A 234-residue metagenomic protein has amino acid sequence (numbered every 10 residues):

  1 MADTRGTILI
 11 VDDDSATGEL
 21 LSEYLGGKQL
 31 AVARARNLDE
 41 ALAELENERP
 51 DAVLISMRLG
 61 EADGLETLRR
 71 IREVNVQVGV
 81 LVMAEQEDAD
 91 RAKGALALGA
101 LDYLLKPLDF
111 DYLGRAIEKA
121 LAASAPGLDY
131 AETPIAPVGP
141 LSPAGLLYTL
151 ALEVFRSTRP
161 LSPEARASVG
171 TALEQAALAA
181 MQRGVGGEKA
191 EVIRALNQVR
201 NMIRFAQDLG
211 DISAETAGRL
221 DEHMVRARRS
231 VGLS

Functional and structural regions predicted by a protein language model:
S15-A33: Two-component/phosphorelay signaling modules centered on CheY-like receiver
N37, D63-E66: Acidic catalytic/metal-coordinating carboxylates
A43, L65-Q77: Short amphipathic alpha-helix used as the core "switch/output" element in two-component signaling
E48-L54, L59: Active-site beta3 strand of CheY-like receiver
E66, E87-D102: Alpha4 helix (beta4-alpha4-beta5 surface) of REC/receiver domains from two-component response regulators
R91, L101, A122-S234: Amphipathic alpha-helical assembly/interaction segments
L108-I117: C-terminal output helix
